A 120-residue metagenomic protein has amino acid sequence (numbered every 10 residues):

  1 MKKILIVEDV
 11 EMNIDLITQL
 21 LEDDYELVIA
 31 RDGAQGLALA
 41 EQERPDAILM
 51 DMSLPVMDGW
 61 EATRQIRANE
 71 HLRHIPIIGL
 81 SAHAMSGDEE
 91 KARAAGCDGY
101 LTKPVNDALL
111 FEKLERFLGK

Functional and structural regions predicted by a protein language model:
V10-V28: Two-component/phosphorelay signaling modules centered on CheY-like receiver
M12, V105-E115: C-terminal output helix
Y25-R31, L39, L101: Short hydrophobic/Thr-rich beta-strand motif most characteristic of the beta2 strand and flanking loop of CheY-like
E43-L49, L54: Active-site beta3 strand of CheY-like receiver
M52-P55, H83-M85: The short loop immediately C-terminal to the conserved phospho-acceptor aspartate in CheY-like receiver
